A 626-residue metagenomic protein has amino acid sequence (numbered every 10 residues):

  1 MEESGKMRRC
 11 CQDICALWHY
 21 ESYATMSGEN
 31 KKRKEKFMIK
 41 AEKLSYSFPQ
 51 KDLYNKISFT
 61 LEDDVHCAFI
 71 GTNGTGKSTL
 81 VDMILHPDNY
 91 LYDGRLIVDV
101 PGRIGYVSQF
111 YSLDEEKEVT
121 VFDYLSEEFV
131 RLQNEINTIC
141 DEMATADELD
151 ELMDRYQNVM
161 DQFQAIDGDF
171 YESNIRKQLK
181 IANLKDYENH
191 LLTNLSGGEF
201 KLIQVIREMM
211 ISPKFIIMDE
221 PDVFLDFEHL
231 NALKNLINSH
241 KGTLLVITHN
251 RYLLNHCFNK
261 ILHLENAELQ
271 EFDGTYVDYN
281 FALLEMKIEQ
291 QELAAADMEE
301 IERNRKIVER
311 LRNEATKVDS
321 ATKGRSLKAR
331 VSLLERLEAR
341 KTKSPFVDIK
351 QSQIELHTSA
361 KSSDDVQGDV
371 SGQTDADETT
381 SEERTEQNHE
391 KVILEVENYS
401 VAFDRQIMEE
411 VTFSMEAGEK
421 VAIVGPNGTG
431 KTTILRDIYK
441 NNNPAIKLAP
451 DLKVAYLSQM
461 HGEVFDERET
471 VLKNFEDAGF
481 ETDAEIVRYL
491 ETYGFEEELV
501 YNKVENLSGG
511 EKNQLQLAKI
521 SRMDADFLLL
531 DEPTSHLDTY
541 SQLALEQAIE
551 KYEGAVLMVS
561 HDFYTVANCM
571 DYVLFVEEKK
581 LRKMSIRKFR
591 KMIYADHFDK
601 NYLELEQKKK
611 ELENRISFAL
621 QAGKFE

Functional and structural regions predicted by a protein language model:
E3-K6: Extreme N-terminal basic, low-complexity initiation segments that serve as generic localization/processing leaders
R8, D13-C15, H19-Q290, D365-E626: ABC ATP-binding cassette signature C-motif
M153-Q157, A321-K328: Short, charged, amphipathic alpha-helical segments
L283-L311, L327-K341: Intracellular alpha-helical coupling/juxtamembrane segments of multi-pass membrane proteins
I307-N313, S617-L620: Short E/K-rich amphipathic alpha-helical oligomerization segments
R312-G324, T342: Short intracellular "coupling" helices and adjacent cytoplasmic loop segments at the cytosolic face of multi-pass
L327, S344-E383: Amphipathic heptad-repeat alpha-helical coiled-coil/stalk segments that mediate oligomerization, filament/stalk
L337-D348, K447: Proline-centered turn/helix-capping motifs that create local helix->coil transitions or kinks
